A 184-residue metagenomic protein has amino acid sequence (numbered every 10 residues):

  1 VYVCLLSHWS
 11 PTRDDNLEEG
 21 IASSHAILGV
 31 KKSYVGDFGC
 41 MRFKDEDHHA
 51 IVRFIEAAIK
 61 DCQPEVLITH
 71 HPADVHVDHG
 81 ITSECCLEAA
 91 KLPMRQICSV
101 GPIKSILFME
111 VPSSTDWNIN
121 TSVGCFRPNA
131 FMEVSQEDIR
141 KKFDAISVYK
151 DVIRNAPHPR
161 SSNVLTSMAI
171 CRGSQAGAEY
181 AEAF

Functional and structural regions predicted by a protein language model:
V1-D15: ATP-dependent adenylation/pyrophosphate-handling site
V3, H25-L28: Residue-level marker of intrinsically disordered, low-complexity segments enriched for small/polar residues
V3, Y34-D37, F108: A structural preference for short, hydrophobic beta-strand core positions in alpha/beta folds
H8-W9, G39-M41: A short, flexible beta-alpha/helix-coil linker loop
P11, D15-N16, A26, D45-F184: Metal-dependent de-N-acetylase/amidase catalytic core
E18-A22: Alpha-helical scaffolding within the catalytic cores of extracellular/periplasmic polymer-degrading hydrolases
I27-C40: A conserved beta-strand->alpha-helix junction
